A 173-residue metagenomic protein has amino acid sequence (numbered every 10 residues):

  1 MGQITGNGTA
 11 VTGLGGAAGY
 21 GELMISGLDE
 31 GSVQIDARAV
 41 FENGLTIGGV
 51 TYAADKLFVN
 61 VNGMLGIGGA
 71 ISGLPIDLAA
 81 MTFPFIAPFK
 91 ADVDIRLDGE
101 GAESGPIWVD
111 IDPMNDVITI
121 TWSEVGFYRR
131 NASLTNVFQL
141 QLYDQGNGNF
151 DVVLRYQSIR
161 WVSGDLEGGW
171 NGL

Functional and structural regions predicted by a protein language model:
M1-L173: Extracytoplasmic Ser/Thr/Pro-rich, glycosylation-prone low-complexity segments
